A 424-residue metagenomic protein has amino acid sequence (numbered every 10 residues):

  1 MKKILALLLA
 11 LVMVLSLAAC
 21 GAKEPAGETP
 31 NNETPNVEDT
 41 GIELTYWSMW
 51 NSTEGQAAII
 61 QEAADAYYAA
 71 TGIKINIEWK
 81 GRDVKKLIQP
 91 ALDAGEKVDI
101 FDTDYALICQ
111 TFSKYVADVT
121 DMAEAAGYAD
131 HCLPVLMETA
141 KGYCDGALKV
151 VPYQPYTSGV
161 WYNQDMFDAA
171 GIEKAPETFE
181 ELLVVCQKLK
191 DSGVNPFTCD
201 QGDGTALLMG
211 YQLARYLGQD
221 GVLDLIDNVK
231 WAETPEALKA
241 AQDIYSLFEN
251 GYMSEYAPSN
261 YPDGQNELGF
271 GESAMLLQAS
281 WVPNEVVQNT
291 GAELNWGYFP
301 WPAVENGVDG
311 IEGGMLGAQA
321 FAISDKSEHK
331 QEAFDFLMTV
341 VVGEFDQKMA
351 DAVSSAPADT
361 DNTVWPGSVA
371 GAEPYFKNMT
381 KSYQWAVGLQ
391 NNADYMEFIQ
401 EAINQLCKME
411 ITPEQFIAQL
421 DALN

Functional and structural regions predicted by a protein language model:
C20, V98-D99, A126-M166, N195-P196 (+2 more regions): A structural signal for short loop-to-beta-strand junctions that line the ligand-binding cleft of periplasmic/secreted
N36, T120-V135, L217-K239, Q288-G291 (+2 more regions): Short, solvent-exposed loop/beta-turn-alpha elements that line the ligand-binding surface or hinge of extracytoplasmic
E38, Y105-G159, L183, G297-F299 (+1 more regions): Hinge/lid segment of periplasmic solute-binding proteins
D65-A70, K74, G146, A169-A170 (+2 more regions): Extracytoplasmic/periplasmic substrate-recognition and gating elements
A66-V135, D165-E177, E267, E272-M275 (+2 more regions): Extracytoplasmic "Venus flytrap"/periplasmic binding protein-like
D145-Y153, S158, L183-V229, S273: Extracytoplasmic/periplasmic solute-binding protein
P152, D351-T363, G367-N424: C-terminal capping/gating helix-and-loop segments adjacent to ligand/active sites or protein-protein/ligand interfaces
C186-K188, D227-A257: Glycine-centered hinge/linker elements that transmit conformational signals in sensory and ligand-binding systems
